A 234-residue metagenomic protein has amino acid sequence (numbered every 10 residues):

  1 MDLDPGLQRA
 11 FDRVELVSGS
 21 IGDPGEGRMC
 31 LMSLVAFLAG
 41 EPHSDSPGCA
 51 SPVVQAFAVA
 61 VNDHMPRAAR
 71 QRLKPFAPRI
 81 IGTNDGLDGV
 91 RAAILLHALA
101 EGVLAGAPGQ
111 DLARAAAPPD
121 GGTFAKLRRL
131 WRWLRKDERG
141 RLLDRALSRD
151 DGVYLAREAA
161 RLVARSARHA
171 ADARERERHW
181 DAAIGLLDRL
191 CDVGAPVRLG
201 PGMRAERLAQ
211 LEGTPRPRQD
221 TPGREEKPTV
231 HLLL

Functional and structural regions predicted by a protein language model:
D2-R70: Leu/Val/Ala/Ile-rich N-terminal alpha-helices, chiefly Sec-type signal peptides and the beginnings
P42-L234: Structured binding/interaction patches within domain cores
